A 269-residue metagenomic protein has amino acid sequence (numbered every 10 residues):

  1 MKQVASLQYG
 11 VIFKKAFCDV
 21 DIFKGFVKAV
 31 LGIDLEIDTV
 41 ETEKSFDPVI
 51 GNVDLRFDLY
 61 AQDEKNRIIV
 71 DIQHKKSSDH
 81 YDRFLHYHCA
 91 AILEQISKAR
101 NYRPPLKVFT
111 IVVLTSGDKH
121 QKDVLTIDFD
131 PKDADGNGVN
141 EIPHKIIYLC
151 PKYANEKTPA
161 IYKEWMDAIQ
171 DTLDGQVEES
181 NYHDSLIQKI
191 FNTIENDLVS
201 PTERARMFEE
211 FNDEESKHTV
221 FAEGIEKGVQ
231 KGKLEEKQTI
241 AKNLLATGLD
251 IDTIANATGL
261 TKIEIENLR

Functional and structural regions predicted by a protein language model:
M1-L7, E64, I68-Q73, D167-R269: Short, charged alpha-helical interaction segments and adjacent helix-coil junctions
M1-T202: Conserved single-residue anchors adjacent to enzymatic active/cofactor-binding motifs
